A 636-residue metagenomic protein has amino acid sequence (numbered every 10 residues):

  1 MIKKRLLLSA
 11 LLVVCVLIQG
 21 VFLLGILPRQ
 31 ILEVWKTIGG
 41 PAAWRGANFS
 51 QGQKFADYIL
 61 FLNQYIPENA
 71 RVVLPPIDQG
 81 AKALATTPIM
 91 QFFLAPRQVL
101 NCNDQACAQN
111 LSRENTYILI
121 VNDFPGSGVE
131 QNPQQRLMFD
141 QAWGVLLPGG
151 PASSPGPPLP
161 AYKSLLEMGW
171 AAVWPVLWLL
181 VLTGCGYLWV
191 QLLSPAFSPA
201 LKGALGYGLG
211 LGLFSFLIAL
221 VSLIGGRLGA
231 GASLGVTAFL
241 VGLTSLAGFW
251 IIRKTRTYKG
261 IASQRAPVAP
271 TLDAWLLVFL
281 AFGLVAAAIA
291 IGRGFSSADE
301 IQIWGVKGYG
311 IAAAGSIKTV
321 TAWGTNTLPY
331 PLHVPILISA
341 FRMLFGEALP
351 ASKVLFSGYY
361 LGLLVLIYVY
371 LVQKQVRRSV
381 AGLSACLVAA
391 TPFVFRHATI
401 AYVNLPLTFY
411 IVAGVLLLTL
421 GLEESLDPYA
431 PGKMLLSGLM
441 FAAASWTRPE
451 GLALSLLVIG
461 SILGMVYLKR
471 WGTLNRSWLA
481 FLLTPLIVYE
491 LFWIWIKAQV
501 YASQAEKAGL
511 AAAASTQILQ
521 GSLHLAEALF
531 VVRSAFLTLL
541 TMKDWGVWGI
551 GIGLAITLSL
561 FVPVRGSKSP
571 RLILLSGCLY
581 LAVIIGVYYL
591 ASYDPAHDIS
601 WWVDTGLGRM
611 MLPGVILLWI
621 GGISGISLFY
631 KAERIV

Functional and structural regions predicted by a protein language model:
M1-K3, V181-G186, Y360-L371, L463 (+2 more regions): Hydrophobic, aromatic-rich transmembrane alpha-helices and their immediate juxtamembrane boundary segments
I2, V16, E114, A152-R265: Membrane-embedded, hydrophobic transmembrane alpha-helices
K4-L6, A266-L272, V372-V380, E424-G432 (+3 more regions): Membrane-interface helix-loop-helix junctions at transmembrane boundaries of multi-pass membrane enzymes, predominantly
F22, R293, G460, G464-K469 (+2 more regions): Membrane-lumen/periplasm interface segments of specific transmembrane helices in polyprenyl phosphate-linked
G184-Y187, G242-W250, V354-Q375, A413: Transmembrane-helix motifs of polytopic, lipid-linked glycan transferases
A196-L205, P350, I367-A390: Transmembrane-helix signature of polytopic, membrane-embedded enzymes that assemble or transfer cell-envelope glycans
A200, S379, L420-A442: Short hydrophobic alpha-helices at membrane interfaces in multi-pass membrane enzymes
S384-C386, L418, K433-P449, L457-G460 (+1 more regions): Membrane-interface alpha helices of multi-pass inner-membrane proteins
